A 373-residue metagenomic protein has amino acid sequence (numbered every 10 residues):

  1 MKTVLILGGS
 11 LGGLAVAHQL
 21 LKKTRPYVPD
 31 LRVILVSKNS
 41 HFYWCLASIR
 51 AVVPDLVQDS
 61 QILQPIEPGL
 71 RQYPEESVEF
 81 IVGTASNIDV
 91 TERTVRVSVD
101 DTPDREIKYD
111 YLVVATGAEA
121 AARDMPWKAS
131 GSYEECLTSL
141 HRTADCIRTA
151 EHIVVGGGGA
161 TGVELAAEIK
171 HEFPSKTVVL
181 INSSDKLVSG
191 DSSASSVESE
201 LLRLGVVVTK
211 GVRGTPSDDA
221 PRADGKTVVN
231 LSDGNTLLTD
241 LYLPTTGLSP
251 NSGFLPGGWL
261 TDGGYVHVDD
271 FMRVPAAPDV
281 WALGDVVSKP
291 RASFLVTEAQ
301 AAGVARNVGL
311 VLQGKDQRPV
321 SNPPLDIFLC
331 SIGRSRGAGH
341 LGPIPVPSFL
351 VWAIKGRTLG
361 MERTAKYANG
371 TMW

Functional and structural regions predicted by a protein language model:
M1-I81, A167-S192: Beta1-alpha1 glycine-rich phosphate/pyrophosphate-binding loop at the start of Rossmann-like nucleotide-binding domains
T3-L7, L35, Q72, S77-V154 (+1 more regions): FAD-binding core/adjacent interface of flavoenzyme oxidoreductases
G9, G83, R291-F294, A299-W373: C-terminal, flexible cofactor-proximal segment of oxidoreductases
H41, G117-A120, L248-P250: Short glycine-rich anion-binding loops that position phosphate/pyrophosphate groups of nucleotides and phosphorylated
S48-L56, P126-E134, P345-V346: Short glycine-enriched, charge-decorated loop/helix-capping segments at active-site entrances that position
E76-G83, N87-T91, S175-D270, D316-P319: A Rossmann-like FAD-binding core segment of flavoenzymes
S132-E151, T236-Q300, R306: FAD-site-proximal beta/loop scaffold in flavoenzymes
C146-K176: Rossmann-like NAD(P)H-binding beta-loop-alpha module
